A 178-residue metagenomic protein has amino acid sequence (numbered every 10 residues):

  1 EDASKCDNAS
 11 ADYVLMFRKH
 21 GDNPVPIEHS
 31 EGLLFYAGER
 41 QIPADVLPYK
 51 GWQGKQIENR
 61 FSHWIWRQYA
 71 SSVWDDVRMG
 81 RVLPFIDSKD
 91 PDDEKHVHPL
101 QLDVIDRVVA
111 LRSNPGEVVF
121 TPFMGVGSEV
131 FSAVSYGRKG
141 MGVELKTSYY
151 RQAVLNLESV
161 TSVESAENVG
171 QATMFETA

Functional and structural regions predicted by a protein language model:
E1-R151: Core catalytic lobe of class I
V154-A178: S-adenosyl-L-methionine
